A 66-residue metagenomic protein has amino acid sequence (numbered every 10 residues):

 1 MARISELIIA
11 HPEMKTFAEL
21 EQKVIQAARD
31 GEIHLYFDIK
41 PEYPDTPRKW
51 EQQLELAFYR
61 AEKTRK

Functional and structural regions predicted by a protein language model:
M1-K66: Metal-dependent phosphodiesterase/phospholipase catalytic core, i.e., the His/Asp/Glu-rich active-site region
